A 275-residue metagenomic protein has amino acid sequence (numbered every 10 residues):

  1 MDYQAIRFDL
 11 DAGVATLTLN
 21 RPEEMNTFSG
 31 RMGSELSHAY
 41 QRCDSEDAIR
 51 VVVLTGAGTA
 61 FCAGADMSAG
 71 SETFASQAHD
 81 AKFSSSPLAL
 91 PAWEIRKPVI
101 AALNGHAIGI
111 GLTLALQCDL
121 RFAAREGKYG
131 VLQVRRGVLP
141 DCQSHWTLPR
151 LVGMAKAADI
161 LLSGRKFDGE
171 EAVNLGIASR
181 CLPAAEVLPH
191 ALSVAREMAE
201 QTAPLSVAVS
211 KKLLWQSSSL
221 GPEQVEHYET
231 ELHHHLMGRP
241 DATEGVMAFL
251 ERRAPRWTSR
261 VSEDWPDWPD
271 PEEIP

Functional and structural regions predicted by a protein language model:
M1-T59, T73, P269-P275: Conserved CoA-thioester-binding segment of acyl-CoA-metabolizing enzymes
L17, R21, E35-L36, L54 (+6 more regions): Terminal peptide-recognition signature
P22, F122-G127, A178-H227, P240 (+1 more regions): C-terminal long alpha-helix characteristic of the crotonase
S34, G56-E94, A107, R135-G137 (+1 more regions): Glycine- (often His-adjacent) and acidic-residue-rich active-site loop that binds/positions the CoA thioester
W93-L205, R239, T243-E244: Crotonase-fold acyl-CoA enzyme core
I160, L213-S217, L232-M237: Helix-loop "lid/cap" segments that line or gate small-molecule binding pockets
